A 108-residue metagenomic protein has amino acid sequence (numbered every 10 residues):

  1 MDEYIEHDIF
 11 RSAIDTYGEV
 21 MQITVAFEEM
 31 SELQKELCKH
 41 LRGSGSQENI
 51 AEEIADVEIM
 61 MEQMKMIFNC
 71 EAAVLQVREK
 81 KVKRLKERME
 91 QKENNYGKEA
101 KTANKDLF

Functional and structural regions predicted by a protein language model:
M1-F108: Flexible "arm" and connector segments at domain edges
